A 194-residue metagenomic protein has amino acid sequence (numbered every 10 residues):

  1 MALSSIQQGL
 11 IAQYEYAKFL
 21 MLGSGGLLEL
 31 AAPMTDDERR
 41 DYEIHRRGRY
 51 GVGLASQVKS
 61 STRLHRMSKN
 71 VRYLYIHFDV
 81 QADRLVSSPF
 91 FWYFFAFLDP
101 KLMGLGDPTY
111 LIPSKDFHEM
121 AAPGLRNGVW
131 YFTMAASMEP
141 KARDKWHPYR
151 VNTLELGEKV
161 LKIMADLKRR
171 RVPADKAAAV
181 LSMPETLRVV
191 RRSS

Functional and structural regions predicted by a protein language model:
M1-E38, I44-S194: Mixed-charge (Asp/Glu-Lys/Arg
